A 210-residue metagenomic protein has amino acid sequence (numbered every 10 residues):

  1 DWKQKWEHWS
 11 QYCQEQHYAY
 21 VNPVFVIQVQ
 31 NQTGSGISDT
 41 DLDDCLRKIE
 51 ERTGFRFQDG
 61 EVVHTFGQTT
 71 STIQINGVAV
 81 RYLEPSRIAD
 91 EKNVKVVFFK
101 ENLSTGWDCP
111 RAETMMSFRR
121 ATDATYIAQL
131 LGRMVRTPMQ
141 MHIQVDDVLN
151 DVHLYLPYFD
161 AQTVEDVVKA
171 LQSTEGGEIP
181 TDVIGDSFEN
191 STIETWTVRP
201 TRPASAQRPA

Functional and structural regions predicted by a protein language model:
D1-N93, T105, R119-A128, R133-A210: Helicase-associated low-complexity regulatory tails and linkers flanking the ATPase motor
W107-R111: Short glycine/proline-enriched turns and hinge-like loops at secondary-structure junctions
A112-E113, D151: Beta-strand-rich binding-surface signature of beta-sandwich/beta-barrel folds used to engage anionic ligands
